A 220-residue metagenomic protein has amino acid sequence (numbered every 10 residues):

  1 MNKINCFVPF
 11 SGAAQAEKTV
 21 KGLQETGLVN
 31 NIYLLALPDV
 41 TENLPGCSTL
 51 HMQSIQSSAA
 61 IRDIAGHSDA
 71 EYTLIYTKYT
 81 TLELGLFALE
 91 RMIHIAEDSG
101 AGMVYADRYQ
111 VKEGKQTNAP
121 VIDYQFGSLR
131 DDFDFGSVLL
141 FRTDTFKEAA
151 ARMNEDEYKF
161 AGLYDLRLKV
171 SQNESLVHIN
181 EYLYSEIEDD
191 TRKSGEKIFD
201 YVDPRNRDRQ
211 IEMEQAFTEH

Functional and structural regions predicted by a protein language model:
K18-N30: Short, acidic, metal-binding catalytic loop of nucleotide-sugar glycosyltransferases
M52-S68: Glycine-rich, basic loop-to-helix element that forms the pyrophosphate-binding segment of sugar-nucleotide handling
D69-E83: Short beta-strand-to-loop acidic/aromatic patch adjacent to the donor-nucleotide binding site
T81, L86-A119: Conserved donor NDP-sugar-binding/catalytic core segment of glycosyltransferases
T117-T145: A recurrent flexible, glycine/aromatic-enriched loop bordering the glycosyltransferase active site that acts as
T145, D156-Y182, I187, F217: A short, conserved alpha-helix in the catalytic core of glycosyltransferases
N180-V202: Active-site donor/metal-binding and catalytic loop motifs of nucleotide-sugar-dependent glycosylation enzymes
F199-H220: C-terminal, non-catalytic tails of nucleotide-sugar-dependent glycosyltransferases
